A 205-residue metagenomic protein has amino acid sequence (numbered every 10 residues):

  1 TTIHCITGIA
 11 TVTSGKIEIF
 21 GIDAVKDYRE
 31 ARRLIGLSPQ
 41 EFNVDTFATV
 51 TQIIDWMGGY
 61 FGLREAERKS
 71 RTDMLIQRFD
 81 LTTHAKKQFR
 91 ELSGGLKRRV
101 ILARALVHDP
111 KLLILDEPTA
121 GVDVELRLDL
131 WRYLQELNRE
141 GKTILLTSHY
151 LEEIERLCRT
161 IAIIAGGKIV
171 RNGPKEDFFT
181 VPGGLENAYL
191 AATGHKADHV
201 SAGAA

Functional and structural regions predicted by a protein language model:
G15-D23, E30-A31: Conserved ABC transporter NBD signature motif
D55, G59, A66-H84: Conserved ABC ATPase "signature" region
Q88-L92: Conserved ABC ATPase signature
D109: Conserved catalytic motifs of ABC-family nucleotide-binding domains
L113-D116: Catalytic Walker B motif of ABC-type/P-loop ATPase nucleotide-binding domains
N172-G173: ABC ATPase "signature
